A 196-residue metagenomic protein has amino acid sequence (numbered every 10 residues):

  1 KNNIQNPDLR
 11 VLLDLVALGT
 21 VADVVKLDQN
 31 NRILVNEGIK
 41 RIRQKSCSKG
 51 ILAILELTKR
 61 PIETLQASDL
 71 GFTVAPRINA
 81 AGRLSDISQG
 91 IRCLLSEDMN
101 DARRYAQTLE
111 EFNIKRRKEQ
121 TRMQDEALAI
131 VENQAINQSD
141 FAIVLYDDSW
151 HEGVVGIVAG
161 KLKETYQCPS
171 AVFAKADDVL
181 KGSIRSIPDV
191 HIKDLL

Functional and structural regions predicted by a protein language model:
N2-L196: Hydrophobic helix-and-loop "lid/oligomerization" segment in the mid-to-C-terminal part of catalytic domains
